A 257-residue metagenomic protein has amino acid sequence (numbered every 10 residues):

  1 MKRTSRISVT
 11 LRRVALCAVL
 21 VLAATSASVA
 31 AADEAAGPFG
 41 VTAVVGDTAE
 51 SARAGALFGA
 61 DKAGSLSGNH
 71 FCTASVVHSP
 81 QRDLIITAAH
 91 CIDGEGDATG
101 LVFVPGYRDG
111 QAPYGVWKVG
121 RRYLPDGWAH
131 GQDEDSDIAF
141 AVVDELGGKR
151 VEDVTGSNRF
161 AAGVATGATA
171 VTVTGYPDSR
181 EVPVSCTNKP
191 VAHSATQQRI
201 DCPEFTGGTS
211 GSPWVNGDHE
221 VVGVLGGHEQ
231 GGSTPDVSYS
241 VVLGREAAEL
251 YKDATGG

Functional and structural regions predicted by a protein language model:
K2-S79, R245, D253-G257: Protease-domain processing segments flanking chymotrypsin-fold serine proteases, especially trypsin-like
V41-A52, D61-A63, H78, V102-G148: Conserved catalytic-core segment of clan PA serine endopeptidases
T48-E50, V77-P80, G94-D97, G131-D135 (+2 more regions): Extracellular/periplasmic catalytic domains that process cell-envelope and extracellular macromolecules
A49-Y107, P190-H193, S240: Catalytic histidine site
A63-G64, Q81, C91-G94, D109-Q111 (+5 more regions): Solvent-exposed loop/turn segments at secondary-structure junctions within structured extracellular/periplasmic domains
V119, E134-P203: Chymotrypsin/trypsin-fold serine protease catalytic domain
E204-L225: Catalytic nucleophile loop of clan PA
G226-G257: C-terminal cap/linker of serine protease catalytic domains
